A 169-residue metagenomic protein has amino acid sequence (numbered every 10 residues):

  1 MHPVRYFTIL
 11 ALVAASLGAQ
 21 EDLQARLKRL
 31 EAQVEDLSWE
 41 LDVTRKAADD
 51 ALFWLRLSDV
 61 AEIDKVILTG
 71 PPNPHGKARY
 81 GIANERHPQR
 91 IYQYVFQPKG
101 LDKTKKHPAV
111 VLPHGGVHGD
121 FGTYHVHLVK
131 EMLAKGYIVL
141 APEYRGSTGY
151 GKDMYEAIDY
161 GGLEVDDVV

Functional and structural regions predicted by a protein language model:
H2-L10: Sec-dependent signal peptide recognition, specifically the positively charged N-region followed immediately by
T8, R29-A32, V117: Sequence-pattern detector for short linear motifs and compositional/periodic biases rather than a specific fold
L10-A19: Hydrophobic h-region of N-terminal signal peptides that target proteins for export in Gram-negative bacteria
A19-D64: N-terminal targeting or regulatory segments adjacent to alpha/beta-hydrolase or S9 domains
V60-V169: Cap/lid segment of the alpha/beta-hydrolase catalytic domain
